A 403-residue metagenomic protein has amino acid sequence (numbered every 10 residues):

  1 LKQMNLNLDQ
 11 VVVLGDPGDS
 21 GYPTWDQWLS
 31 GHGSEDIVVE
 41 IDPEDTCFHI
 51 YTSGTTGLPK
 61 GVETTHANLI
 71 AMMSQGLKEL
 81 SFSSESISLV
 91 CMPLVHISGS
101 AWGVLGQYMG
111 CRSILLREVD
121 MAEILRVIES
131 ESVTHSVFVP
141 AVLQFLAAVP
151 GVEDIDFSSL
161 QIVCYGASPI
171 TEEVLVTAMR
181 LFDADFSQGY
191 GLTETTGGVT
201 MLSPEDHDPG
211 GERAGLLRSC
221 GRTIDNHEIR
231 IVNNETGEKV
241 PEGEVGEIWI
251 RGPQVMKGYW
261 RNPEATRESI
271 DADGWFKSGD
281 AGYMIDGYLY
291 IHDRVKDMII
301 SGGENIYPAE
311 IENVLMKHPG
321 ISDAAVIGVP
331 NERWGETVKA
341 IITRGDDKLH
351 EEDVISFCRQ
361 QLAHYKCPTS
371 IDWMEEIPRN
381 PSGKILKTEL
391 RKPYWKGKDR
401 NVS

Functional and structural regions predicted by a protein language model:
L1-Q27, R344-D347, Q360, D372: Structural core segment of the AMP-binding/adenylate-forming
V13-D19, S30-Y51, L58, S81-I87: Conserved pre-ATP/AMP-binding loop-to-beta segment of ANL
C47-A71: Conserved AMP-binding A3 loop
I70-I87, V95-H135, V149: Conserved AMP-binding/adenylation subdomain of ANL enzymes
C91, C111-E131, P140-V142, I306-V314 (+1 more regions): ATP-dependent adenylate-forming carboxylate-activation enzymes
Y108, V133-F138, A147-G215, E228 (+1 more regions): Gly/Ser/Thr-rich phosphate-binding loop
S136, G252, K257-G258, E268 (+3 more regions): AMP-binding/adenylate-forming catalytic core of the ANL superfamily
R222-N226, E238-S269, E304-I306: Conserved ATP/PPi-binding loop(s) of AMP-dependent carboxylate-activating enzymes
